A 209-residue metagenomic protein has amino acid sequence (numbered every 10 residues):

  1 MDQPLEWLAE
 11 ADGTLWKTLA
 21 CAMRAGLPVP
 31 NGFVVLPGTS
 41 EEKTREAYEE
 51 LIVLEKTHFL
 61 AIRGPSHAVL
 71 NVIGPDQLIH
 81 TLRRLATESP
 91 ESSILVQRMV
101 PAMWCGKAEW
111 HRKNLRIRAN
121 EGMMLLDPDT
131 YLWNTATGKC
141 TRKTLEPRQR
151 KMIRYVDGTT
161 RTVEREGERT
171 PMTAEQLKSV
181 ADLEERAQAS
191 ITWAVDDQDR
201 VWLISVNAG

Functional and structural regions predicted by a protein language model:
M1-G209: Nucleotide/phosphate-binding sheet-loop regions of phosphoryl- and nucleotidyl-transfer enzymes
